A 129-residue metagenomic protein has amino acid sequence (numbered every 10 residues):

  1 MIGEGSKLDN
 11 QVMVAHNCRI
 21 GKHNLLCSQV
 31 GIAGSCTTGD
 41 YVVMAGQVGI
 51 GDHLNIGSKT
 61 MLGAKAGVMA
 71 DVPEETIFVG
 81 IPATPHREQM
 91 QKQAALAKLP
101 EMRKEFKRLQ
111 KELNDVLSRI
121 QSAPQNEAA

Functional and structural regions predicted by a protein language model:
M1-P85, M90: Structural signal for interior beta-strand "rungs" in well-ordered beta-sheet cores of soluble enzyme domains
A83-A129: Terminal amphipathic alpha-helical/low-complexity segments used for targeting or macromolecular assembly
